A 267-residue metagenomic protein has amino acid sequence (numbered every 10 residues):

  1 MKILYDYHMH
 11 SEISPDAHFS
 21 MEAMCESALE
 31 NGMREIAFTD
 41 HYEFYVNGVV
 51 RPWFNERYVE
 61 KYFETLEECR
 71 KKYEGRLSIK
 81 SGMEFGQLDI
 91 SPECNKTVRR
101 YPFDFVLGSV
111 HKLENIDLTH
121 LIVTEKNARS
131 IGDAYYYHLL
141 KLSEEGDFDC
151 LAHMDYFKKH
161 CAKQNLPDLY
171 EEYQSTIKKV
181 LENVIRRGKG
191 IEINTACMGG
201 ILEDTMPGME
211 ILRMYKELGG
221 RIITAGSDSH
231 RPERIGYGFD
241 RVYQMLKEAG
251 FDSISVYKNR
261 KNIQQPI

Functional and structural regions predicted by a protein language model:
M1-F85, D89-P92, V98, H160-E171 (+3 more regions): An N-terminally biased module of ancient metal coordination in phosphate/nucleic-acid-related enzymes
K2-D6, E35-A37, S78-G82, D104-L107 (+4 more regions): Structural preference for beta-strand elements that scaffold enzyme active sites
H8, A28, D40, V106 (+4 more regions): Conserved, mostly hydrophobic/aromatic
N31, Y101, E145-G146, L218 (+1 more regions): Structural motif
H41, M154, G220-G236, V256-N259: Short acidic/histidine-rich active-site segments
V49, W53-R186: Extended substrate/RNA-proximal surfaces in nucleic-acid metabolism proteins
L181-S229: Glycine/small-residue-rich hydrophobic helix-like segments
R221, Y237-I267: Mid-to-C-terminal alpha-helical segments outside catalytic/metal-binding sites
